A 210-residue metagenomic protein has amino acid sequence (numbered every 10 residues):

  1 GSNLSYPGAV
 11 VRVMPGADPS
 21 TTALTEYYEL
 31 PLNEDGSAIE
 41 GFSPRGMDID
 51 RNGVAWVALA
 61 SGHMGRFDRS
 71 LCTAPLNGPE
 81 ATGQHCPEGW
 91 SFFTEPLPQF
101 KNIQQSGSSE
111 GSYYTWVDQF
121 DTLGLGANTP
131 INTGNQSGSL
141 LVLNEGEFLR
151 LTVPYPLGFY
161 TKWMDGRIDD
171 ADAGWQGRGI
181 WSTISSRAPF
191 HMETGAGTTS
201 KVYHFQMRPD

Functional and structural regions predicted by a protein language model:
G1-P31, S37-E40, P44-I49, V57-L59 (+1 more regions): Metallocofactor- and cofactor-centric catalytic cores in central/energy metabolism, strongly enriched
G1-Y6, I49-D50, A55-S61, L123-Q136 (+2 more regions): Conserved beta-strand positions in repeat-built beta-propeller and related beta-rich domains
S5-R12, H63-N77, Q136-L143, A188-Q206: Structural motif
P15-F42, S70-F120, L151-K162: Surface-exposed loop and turn segments in beta-propeller and other repeat-based domains that flank or scaffold
D18, E147, P209-D210: Structural alpha-beta junctions
E40-V54, Q99-N128, G158, K162-G179 (+1 more regions): Structural signature of eukaryotic scaffold interfaces centered on beta-propeller domains
S61-D68, T73, Y114-T129, N135-G138: Eukaryotic assembly scaffold/adaptor repeat-domain signature, activating on surface loops/turns that link repeats
G126-D165: Intrinsically disordered, low-complexity segments enriched in Gly and acidic/Ser/Thr residues that form flexible
